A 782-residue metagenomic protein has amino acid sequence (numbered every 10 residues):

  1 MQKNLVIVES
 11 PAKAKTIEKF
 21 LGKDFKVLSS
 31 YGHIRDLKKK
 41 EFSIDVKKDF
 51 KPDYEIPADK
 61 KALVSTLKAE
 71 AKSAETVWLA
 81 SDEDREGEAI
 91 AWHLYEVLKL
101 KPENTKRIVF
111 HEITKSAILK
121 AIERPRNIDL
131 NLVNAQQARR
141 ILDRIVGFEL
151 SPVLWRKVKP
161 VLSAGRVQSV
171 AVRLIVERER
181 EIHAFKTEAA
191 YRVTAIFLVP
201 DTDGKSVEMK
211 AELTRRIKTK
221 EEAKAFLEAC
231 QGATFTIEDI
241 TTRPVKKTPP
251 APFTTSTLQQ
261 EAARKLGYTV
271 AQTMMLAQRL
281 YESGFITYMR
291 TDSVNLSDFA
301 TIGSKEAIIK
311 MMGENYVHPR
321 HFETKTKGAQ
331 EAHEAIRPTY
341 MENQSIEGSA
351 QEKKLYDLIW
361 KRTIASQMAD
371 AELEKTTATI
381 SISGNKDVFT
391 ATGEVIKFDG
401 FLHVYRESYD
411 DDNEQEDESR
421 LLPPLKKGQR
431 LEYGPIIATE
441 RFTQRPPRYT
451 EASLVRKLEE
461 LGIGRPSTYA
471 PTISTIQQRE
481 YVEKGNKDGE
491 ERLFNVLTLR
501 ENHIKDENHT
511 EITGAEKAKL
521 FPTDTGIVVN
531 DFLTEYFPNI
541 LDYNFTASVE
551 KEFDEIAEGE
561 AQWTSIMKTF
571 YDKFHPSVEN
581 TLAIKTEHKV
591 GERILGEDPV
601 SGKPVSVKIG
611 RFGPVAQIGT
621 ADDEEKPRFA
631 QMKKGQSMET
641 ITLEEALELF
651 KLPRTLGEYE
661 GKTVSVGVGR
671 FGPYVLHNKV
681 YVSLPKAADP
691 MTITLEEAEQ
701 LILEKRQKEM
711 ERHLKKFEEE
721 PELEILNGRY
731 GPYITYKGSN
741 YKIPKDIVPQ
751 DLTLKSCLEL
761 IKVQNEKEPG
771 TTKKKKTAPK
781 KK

Functional and structural regions predicted by a protein language model:
M1-I141, E149-L150, T214, Y409-N413 (+3 more regions): Intrinsically disordered, low-complexity regulatory segments
Q2-L5, T16, F25, S151 (+3 more regions): Basic, low-complexity terminal or inter-domain segments flanking catalytic cores
T16-F20, W92-H93, V172-E179, K361: Short active-site loop/helix that positions an aromatic residue
I113-F197, T242-K246: C-terminal or mid-to-C-terminal helical accessory/interaction module adjacent to the motor/catalytic core
I217-F253, K426-E432, T439, N544 (+1 more regions): Metal- or metallocofactor-binding catalytic centers and their adjacent structured scaffolds across diverse enzyme
I237-T241, T248-A262, T287-T291, R445-K457 (+1 more regions): Short acidic, hydrophobic short linear motifs in intrinsically disordered regions
Q259-E261, K265-Q272: A conserved hydrophobic secondary-structure block that centers on an alpha-helix together with its immediately flanking
